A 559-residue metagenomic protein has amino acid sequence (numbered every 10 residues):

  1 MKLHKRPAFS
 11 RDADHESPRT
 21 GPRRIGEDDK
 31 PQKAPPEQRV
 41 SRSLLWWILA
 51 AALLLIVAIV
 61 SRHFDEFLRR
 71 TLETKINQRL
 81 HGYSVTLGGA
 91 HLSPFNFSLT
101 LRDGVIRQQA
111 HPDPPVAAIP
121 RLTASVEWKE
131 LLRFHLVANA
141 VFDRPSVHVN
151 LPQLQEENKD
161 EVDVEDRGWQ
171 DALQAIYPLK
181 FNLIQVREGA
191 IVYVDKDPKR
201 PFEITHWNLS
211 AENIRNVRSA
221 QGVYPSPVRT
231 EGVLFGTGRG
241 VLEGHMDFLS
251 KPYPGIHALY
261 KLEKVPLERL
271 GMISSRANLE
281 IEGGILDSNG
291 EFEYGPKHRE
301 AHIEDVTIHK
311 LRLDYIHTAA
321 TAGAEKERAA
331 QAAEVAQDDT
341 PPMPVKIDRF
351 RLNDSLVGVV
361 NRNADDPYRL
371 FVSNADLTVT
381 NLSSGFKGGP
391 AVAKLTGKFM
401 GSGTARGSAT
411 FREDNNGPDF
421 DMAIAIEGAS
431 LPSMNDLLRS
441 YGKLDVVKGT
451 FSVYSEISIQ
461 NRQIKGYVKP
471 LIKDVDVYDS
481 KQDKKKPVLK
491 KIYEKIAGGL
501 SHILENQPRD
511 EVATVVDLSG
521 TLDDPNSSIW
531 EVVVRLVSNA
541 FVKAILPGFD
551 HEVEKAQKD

Functional and structural regions predicted by a protein language model:
K2-L49, K251-Y253, H298-R299, D338-D348 (+4 more regions): Extended terminal
E37-Q109, V233, R239-G240, H245 (+3 more regions): N-terminal amphipathic/hydrophobic interface segments
S41, V162-R269, S274, A332-S433 (+2 more regions): Elongated, acidic membrane-bridging lipid-handling scaffolds and related periplasm/extracellular "bridge/tunnel" systems
G89-Q155, W169-V194, A220-G222, P227 (+3 more regions): Flexible beta-edge/linker motif
A110-H111, S274-N278, S440-K443: Extracellular loop and loop/strand-boundary signature of outer-membrane beta-barrel proteins
D113-V116, R200-E203, L279-E282, D366-F371 (+1 more regions): Replace "Gram-negative outer membrane beta-barrel proteins" with "bacterial and organellar outer membrane beta-barrel
F142, Y260-L262, V306-I308, I424-I426 (+1 more regions): Transmembrane beta-barrel strands of outer-membrane/channel proteins
P152-L154, I316-A320, Y478-K486: Outer-membrane beta-barrel and related beta-rich outer-membrane complex signature in Gram-negative bacteria
